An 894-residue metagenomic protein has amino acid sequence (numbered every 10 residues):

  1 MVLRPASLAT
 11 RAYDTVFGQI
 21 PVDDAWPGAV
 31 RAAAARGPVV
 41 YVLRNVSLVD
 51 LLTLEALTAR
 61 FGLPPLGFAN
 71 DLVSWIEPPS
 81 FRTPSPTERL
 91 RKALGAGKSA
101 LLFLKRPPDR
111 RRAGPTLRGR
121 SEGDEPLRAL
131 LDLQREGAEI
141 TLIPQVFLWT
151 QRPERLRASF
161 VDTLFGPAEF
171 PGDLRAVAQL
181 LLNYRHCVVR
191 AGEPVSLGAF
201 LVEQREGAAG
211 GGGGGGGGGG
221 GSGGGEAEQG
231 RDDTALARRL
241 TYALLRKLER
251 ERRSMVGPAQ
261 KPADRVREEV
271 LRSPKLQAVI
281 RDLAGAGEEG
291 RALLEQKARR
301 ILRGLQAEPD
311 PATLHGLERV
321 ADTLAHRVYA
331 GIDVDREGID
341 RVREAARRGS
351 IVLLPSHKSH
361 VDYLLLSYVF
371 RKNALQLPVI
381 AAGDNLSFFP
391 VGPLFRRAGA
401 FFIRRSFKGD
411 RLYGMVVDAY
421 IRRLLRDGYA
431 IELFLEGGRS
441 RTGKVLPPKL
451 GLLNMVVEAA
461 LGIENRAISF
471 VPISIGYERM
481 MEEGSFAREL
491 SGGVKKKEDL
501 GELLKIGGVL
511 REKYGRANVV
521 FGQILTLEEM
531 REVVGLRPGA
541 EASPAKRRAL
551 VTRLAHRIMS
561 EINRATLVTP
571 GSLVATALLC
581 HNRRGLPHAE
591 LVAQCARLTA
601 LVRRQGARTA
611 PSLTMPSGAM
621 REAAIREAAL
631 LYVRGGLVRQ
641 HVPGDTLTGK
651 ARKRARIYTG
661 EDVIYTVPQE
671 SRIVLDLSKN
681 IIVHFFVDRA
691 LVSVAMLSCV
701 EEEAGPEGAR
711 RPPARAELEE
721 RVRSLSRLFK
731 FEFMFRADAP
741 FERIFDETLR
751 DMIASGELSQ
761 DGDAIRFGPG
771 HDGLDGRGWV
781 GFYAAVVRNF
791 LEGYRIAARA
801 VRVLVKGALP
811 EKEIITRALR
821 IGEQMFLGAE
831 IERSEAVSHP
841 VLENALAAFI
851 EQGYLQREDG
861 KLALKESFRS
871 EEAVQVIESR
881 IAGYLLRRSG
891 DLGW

Functional and structural regions predicted by a protein language model:
M1-W894: Membrane-interfacial terminal anchoring regions of lipid-handling membrane enzymes
